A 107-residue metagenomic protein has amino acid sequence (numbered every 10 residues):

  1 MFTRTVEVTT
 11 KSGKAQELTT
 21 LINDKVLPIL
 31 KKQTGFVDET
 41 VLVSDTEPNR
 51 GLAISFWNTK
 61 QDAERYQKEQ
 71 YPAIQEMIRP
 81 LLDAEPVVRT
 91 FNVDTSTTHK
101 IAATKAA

Functional and structural regions predicted by a protein language model:
F2, T40-N49, E76-A107: Glycine-rich beta-strand-turn "strand-cap" elements at beta-sheet edges
F2-T9, D38-Q67: Short, well-ordered beta-strand segments in beta-rich or mixed alpha/beta enzyme and ligand-binding folds
T3-T5, A15-E17, M77: Generic alpha-helical hydrophobic packing signal
T9-I22: Short, surface-exposed ligand-recognition loops at beta-strand->loop->(often short) alpha-helix junctions that present
A15-E17, R50, D62-E64, T97-K100: Intrinsically disordered, low-complexity acidic/polar segments
N23, Y71, A103-A107: Short intrinsically disordered coil segments
D24-K25, I29-V37, F56-T90: An amphipathic, aromatic/His-enriched active-site/gating alpha helix that lines ligand/cofactor pockets
